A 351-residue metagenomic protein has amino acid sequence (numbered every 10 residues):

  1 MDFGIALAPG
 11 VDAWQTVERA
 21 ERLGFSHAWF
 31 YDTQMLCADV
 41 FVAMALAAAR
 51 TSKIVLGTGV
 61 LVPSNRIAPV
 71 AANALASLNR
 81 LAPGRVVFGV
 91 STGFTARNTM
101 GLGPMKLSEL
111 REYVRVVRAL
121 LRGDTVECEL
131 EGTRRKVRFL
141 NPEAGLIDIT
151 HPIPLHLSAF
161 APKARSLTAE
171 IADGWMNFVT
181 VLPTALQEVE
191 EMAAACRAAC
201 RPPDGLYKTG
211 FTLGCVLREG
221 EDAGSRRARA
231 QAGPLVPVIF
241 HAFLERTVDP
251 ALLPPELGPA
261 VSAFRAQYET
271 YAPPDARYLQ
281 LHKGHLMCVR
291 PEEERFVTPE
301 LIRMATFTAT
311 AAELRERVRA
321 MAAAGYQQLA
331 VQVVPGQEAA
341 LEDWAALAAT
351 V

Functional and structural regions predicted by a protein language model:
M1-T58, I153, V334: N-terminal beta1-alpha1-beta2 module of alpha/beta enzyme domains
M1-V11, L61-P69, I149-F160, G214-R218 (+1 more regions): Active-site mouth loops of central-metabolism enzymes
F3-L7, A28-F30, L56-G59, V86-V90 (+4 more regions): Hydrophobic faces of well-ordered beta-strands that scaffold small-molecule active sites in alpha/beta enzyme cores
L7-D12, D32-D39, P63-P69, L182-L186 (+3 more regions): Acidic-and-aromatic substrate-binding clefts and catalytic sites of carbohydrate-active enzymes
P9-A20, A74, A159-L167, T310-A320: Short, acidic/polar
G24, A47, L78, V117 (+3 more regions): Conserved, mostly hydrophobic/aromatic
F41-T58, Y113-V116, L120, A345-V351: Alpha-helix-loop-beta-strand connector modules within alpha/beta enzyme cores
G103-G145, E190-A320: An alpha-helical appendage that flanks or caps ligand/catalytic pockets
